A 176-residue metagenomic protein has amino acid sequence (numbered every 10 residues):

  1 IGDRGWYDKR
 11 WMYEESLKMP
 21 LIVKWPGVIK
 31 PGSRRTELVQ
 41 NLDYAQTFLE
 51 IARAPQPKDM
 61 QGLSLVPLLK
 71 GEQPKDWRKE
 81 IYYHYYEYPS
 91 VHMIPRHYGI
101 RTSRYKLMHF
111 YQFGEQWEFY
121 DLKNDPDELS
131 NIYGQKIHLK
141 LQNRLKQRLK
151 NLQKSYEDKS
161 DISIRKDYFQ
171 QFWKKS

Functional and structural regions predicted by a protein language model:
I1-S33, E37-Q40: Histidine-centered active-site microenvironments of extracellular/periplasmic hydrolases and transferases
R4, G71, I132-Q135: Residue-level signal for well-ordered alpha-helical positions
W11-L17, H84-G134, K166-S176: C-terminal, low-complexity/hydrophilic appendages and adjacent surface loops of extracellular/periplasmic anionic
K18, Y44, I132-S176: Long, internal low-complexity/basic segments
P20, P26, A45-Q46, P126: Proline-centered helix-kink/hinge sites
W25-V28, R53-P55, G71-Q73, S103-Y105 (+1 more regions): Short loop segments at secondary-structure junctions
P31-M93, Y98, H138-Q147, D161-R165: Polar, surface-exposed loop/tail segments that function as active-site lids or cofactor/substrate-recognition elements
